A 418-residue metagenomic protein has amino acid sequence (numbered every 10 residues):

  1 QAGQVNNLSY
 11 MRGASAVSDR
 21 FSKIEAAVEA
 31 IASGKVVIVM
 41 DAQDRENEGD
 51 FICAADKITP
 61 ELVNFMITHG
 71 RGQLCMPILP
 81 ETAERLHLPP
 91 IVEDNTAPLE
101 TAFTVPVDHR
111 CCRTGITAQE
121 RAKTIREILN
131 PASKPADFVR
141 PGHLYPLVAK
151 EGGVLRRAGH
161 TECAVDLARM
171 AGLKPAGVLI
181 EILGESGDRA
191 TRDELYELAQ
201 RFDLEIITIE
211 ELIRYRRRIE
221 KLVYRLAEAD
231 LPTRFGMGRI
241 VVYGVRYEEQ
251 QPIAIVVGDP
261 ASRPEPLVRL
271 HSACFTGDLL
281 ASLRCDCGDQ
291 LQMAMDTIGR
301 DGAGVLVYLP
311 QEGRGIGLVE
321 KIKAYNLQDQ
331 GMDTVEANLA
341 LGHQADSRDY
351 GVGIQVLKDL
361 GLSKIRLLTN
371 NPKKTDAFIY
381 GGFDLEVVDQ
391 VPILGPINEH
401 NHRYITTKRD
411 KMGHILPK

Functional and structural regions predicted by a protein language model:
Q1-A2, V17: Accessible peptide chain termini
M11-K418: Catalytic domains of riboflavin
